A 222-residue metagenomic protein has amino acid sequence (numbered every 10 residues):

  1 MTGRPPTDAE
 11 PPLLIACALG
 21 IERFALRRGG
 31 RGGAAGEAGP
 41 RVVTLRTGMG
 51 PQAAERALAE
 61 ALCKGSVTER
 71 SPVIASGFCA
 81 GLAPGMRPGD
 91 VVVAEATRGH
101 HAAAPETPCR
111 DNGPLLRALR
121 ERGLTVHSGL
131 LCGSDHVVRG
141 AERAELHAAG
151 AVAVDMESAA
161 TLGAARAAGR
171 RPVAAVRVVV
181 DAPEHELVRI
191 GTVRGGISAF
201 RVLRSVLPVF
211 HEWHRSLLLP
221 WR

Functional and structural regions predicted by a protein language model:
T2-P11, V67: Extreme N-terminus of proteins, especially the signal/transit-peptide cleavage junction and the first residues
D8-L14, V42, S71: Extreme N-terminal starter segment of soluble prokaryotic enzymes
I15-A16, G77: Intrinsically disordered, low-complexity regions
A18-E22: Short polar catalytic/cofactor-binding loops
F24-R222: Glycine-rich phosphate- or other oxyanion-binding loops that anchor nucleotides, phosphorylated ligands
